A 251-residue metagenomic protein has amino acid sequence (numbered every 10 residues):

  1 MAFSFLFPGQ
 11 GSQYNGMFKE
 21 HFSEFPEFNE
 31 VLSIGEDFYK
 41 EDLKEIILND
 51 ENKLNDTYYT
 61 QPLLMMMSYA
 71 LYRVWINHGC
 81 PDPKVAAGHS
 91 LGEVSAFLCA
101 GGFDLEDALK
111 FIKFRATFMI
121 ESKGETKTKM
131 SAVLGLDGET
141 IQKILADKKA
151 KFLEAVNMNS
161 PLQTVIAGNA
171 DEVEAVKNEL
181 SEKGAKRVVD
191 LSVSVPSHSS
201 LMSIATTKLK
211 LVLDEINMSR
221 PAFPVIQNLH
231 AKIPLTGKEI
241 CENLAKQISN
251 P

Functional and structural regions predicted by a protein language model:
M1-I141, R187, L191: FabD-like malonyl-/acyl-CoA
G11, D37, A100-P251: Alpha/beta catalytic cores of group-transfer enzymes, especially the acyltransferase/condensing modules of polyketide
